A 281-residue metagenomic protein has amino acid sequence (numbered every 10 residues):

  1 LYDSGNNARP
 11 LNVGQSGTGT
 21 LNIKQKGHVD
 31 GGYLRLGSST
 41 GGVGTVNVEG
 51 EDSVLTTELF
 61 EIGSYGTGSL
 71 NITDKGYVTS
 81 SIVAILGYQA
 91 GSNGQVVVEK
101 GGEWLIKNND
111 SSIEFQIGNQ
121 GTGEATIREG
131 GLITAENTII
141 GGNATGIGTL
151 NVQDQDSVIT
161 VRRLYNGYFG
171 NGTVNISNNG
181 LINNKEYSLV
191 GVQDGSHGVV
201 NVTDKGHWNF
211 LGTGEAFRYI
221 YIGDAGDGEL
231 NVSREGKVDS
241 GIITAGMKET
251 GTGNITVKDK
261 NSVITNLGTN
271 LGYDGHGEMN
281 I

Functional and structural regions predicted by a protein language model:
L1-I281: Extracellular beta-strand-rich, repetitive "passenger/adhesive" scaffolds that bind or process carbohydrates
